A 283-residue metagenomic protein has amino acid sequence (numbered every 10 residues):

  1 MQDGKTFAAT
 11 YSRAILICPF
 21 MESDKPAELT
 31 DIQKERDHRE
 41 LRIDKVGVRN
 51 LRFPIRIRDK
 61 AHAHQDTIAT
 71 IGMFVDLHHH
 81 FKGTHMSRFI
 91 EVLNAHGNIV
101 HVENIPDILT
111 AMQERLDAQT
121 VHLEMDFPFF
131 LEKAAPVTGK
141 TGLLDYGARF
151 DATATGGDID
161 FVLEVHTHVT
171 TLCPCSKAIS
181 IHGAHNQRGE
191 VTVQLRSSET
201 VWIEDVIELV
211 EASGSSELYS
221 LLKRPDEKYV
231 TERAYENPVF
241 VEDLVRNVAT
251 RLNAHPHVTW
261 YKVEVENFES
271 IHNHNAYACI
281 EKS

Functional and structural regions predicted by a protein language model:
A14-L16: Generic short N-terminal amphipathic or hydrophobic helices
F20-S283: N-terminal intrinsically disordered, cationic/polar leader segments that include organellar targeting peptides
